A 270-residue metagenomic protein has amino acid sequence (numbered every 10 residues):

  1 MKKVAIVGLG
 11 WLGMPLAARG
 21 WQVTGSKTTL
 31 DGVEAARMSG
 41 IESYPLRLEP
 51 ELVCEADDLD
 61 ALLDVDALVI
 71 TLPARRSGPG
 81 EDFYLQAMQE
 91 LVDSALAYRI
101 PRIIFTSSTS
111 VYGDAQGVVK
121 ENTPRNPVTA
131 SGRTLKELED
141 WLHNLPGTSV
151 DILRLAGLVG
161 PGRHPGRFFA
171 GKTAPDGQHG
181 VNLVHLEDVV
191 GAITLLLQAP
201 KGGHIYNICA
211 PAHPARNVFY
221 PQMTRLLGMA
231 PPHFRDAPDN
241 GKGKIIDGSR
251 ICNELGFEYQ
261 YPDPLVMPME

Functional and structural regions predicted by a protein language model:
S39, Y44-V65: Conserved Rossmann-fold cofactor-binding substructure of NAD(P)-dependent oxidoreductases
E42, L46-P50, D239-E270: C-terminal amphipathic/interface module of NAD(P)-dependent oxidoreductases and related NAD-binding regulators
L63-I104: NAD(P)-cofactor binding segment of oxidoreductase domains
E90-V128: Conserved Rossmann-fold NAD(P)-dependent oxidoreductase catalytic core, especially the SDR/UDP-sugar
S108, E137-P161: Conserved beta-loop-beta element that borders a ligand/cofactor-binding pocket
K136, T148, G160-G171, E187 (+2 more regions): Glycine/proline-rich active-site loop of Rossmann-fold NAD(P)-dependent oxidoreductases
I152-L155, H164, A174-L197: Substrate-positioning beta->alpha
V190-L195, A199-G248: Mid/C-terminal beta-alpha module of Rossmann-like enzyme folds, strongest in SDR-family dehydrogenases/epimerases
